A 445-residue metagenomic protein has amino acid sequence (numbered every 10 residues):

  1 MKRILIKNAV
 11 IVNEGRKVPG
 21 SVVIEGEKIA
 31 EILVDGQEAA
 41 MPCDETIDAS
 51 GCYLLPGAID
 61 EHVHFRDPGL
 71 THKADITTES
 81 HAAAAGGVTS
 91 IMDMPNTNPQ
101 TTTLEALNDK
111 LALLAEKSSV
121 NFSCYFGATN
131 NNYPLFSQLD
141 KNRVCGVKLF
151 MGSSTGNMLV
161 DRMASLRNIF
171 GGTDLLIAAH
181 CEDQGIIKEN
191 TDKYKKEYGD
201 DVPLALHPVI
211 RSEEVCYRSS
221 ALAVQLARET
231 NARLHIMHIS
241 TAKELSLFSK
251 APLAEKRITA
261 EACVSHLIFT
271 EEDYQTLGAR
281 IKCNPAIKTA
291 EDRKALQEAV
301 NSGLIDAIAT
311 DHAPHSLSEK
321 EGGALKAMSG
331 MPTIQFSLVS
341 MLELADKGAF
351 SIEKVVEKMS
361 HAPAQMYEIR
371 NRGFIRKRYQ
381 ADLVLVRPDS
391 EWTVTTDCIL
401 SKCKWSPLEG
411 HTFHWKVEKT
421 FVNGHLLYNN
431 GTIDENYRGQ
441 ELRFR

Functional and structural regions predicted by a protein language model:
M1-M41: N-terminal metal-binding scaffold of metallo-dependent hydrolase/deaminase domains
A9, G323, K377-R443: C-terminal cap of metal-dependent C-N hydrolases
A9, V22, E27, G51 (+16 more regions): Divalent metal-coordination and catalytic microenvironments
Q37-L54: Active-site metal-binding motif and surrounding structural segment of the metallo-beta-lactamase
S50-K117: Metal-associated gating/positioning segment near the N- to mid-region
A112-A128: A glycine-rich helix N-cap at a beta->alpha junction
P134-I308: Histidine/acidic residue-rich metal-binding segments in metalloenzymes
D201-N231, R280, E298-S302, D306-I308 (+1 more regions): His/Asp/Glu-enriched, well-ordered alpha-helical/loop segment that forms or immediately abuts the divalent-metal
